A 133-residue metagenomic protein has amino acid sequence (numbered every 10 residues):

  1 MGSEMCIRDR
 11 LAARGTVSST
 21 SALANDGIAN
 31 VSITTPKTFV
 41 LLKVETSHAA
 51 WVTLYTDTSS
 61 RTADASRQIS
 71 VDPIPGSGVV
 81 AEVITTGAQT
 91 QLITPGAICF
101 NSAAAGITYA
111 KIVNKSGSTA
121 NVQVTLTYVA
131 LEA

Functional and structural regions predicted by a protein language model:
M1-I7: Short, small-residue-biased leader/transition segments that mark boundaries at the very start of proteins
A12-G27, A104-I107, V113-A133: C-terminal interaction-tip segments
G15-S18, L23-T62, V129: Beta-rich globular "head" domains
G15-S21, V80-A81, G96-C99: Beta-strand-rich interaction surfaces with strong enrichment in secreted/lumenal proteins
A29-I33, T90-I98: Exposed aromatic-hydrophobic patches
T34, V44, F100-S102, S116: Generic marker of residues within folded, mature protein domains
T53-P95: Terminal beta-strand-rich extracellular "head" domains that mediate receptor/glycan or other ligand binding
